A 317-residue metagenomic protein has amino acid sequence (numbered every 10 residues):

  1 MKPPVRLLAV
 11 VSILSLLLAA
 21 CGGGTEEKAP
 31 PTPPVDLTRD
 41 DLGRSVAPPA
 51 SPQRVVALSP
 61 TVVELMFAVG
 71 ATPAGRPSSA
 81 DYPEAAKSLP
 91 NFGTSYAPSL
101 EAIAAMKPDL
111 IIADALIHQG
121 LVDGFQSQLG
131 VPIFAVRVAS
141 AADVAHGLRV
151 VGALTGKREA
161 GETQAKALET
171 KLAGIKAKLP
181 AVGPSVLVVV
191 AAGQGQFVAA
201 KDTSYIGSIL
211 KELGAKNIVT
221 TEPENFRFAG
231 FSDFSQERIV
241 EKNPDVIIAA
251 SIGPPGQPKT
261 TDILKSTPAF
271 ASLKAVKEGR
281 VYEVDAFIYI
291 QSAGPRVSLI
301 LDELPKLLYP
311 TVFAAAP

Functional and structural regions predicted by a protein language model:
K2-S12, A19-T61, E159-G193, S251 (+1 more regions): Bacterial Sec-exported substrate-binding components of ABC uptake systems
V46-A47, V63-A68, Y82-A85, Q194-A200 (+2 more regions): Short, solvent-exposed loop/turn elements at domain surfaces
R54-M106, L110-L116, L121, A215-I218: A short, structured surface patch at a secondary-structure boundary
T61-L65, S88, S99, H118-L121 (+13 more regions): Stable alpha-helical elements in mature extracytoplasmic
P98-K107, D233-N243: Short helices/loops that flank or line small-molecule/ion binding pockets
H118-G120, R137-V150, L154, G183-I209 (+1 more regions): Extracytoplasmic ligand-binding site segments that recognize negatively charged/polar headgroups
D143-A145, V150-A153, E162, K242 (+2 more regions): Structured C-terminal subdomain patch of bacterial secreted/periplasmic proteins
I206-F228, S251: His/Asp/Glu-enriched short active-site or ligand-binding loop at hydrolase and phosphoryl-transfer sites
